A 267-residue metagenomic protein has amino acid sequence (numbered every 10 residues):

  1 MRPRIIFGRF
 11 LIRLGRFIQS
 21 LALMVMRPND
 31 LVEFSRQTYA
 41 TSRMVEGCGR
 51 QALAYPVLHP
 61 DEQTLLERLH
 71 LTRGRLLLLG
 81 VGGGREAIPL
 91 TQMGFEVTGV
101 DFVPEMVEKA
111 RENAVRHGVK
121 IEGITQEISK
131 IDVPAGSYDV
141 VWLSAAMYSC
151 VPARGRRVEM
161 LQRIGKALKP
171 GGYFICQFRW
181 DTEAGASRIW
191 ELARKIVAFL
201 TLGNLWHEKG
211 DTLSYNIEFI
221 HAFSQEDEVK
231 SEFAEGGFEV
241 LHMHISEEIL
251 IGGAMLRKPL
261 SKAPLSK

Functional and structural regions predicted by a protein language model:
R2-T72: Conserved class I S-adenosyl-L-methionine
R73-G82: Conserved class I S-adenosyl-L-methionine
G83-K130: Class I SAM-dependent methyltransferase SAM/SAH-binding core
V133-V141: A short acidic, Gly/Pro-enriched loop at the edge of an enzyme's catalytic core that lines a small-molecule cofactor
V140-G155: A short SAM/SAH-binding and catalytic strip from SAM-dependent methyltransferases
V158-P170: A short glycine-rich, Lys/Arg-flanked "PGG" loop and its adjoining helix->strand segment in the class I
I175-E232: SAM-dependent methyltransferase
H244-K267: Core SAM-dependent methyltransferase catalytic element
